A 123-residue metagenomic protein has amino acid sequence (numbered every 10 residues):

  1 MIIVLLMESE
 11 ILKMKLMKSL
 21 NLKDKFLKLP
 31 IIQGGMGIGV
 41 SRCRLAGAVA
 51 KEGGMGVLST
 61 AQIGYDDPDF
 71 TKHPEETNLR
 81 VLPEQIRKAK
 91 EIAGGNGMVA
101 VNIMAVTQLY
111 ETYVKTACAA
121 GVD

Functional and structural regions predicted by a protein language model:
L6-E8, G53: N-terminal regions of proteins, emphasizing targeting and processing segments when present
E8-E10, A46: Compositionally biased, intrinsically disordered low-complexity segments enriched in polar/proline residues
K15-D123: Active-site entrance/lid segments in N-terminal catalytic domains of soluble metabolic enzymes
